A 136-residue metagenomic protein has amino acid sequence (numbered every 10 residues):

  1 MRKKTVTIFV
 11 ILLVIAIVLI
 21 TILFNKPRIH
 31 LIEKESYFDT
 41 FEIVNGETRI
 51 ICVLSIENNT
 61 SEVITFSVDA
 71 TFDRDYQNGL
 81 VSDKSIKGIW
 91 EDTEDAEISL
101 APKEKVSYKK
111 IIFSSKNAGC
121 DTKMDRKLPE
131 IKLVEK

Functional and structural regions predicted by a protein language model:
M1-T48: Membrane engagement elements in two modes
E35-F41, I51-V53, E91-E97: Short structured motifs
N45-E47, T93, L100-V106: Solvent-exposed, conformationally flexible loop/turn segments
I50-C52, F66-V68, Y108-K110, P129: Hydrophobic residues positioned within well-ordered beta-strands of beta-sheet architectures
S55-T60: Asparagine-centered strand-capping/turn motif at beta-strand->loop junctions
E62-D83: Short acidic, flexible loop segments centered on an aromatic residue
Q77-D95: Short beta-strand and strand-turn-strand segments in soluble, beta-rich domains
E104, K109-K136: Terminal connector regions
